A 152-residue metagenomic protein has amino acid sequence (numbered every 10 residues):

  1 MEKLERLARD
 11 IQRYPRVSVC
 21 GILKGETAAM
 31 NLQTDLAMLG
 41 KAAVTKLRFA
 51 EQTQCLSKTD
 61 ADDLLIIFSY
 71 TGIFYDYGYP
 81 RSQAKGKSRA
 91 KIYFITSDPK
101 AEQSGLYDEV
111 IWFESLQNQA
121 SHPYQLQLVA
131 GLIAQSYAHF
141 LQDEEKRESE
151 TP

Functional and structural regions predicted by a protein language model:
M1-R13, E51: A short, well-structured juxtamembrane/interface segment
R13-D143: Glycine-rich phosphate-binding loops that contact phosphosugars or nucleotide phosphates
L141-P152: Internal, active-site/partner-interface "lid" segment
